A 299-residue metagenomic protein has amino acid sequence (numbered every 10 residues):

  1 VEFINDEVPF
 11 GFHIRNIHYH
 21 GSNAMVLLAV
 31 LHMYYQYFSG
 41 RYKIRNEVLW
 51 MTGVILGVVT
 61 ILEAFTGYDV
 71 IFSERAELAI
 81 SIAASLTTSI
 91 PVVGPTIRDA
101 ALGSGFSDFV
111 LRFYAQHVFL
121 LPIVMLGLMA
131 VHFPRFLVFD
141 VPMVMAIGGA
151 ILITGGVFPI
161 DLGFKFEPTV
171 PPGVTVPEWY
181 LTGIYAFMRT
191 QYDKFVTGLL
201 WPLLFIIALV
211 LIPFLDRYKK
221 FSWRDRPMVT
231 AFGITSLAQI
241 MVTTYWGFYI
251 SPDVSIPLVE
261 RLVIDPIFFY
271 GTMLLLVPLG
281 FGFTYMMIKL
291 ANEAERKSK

Functional and structural regions predicted by a protein language model:
V1-Y19, A24, A29-K299: Membrane-embedded and interfacial regions of multi-pass energy-transducing membrane proteins
